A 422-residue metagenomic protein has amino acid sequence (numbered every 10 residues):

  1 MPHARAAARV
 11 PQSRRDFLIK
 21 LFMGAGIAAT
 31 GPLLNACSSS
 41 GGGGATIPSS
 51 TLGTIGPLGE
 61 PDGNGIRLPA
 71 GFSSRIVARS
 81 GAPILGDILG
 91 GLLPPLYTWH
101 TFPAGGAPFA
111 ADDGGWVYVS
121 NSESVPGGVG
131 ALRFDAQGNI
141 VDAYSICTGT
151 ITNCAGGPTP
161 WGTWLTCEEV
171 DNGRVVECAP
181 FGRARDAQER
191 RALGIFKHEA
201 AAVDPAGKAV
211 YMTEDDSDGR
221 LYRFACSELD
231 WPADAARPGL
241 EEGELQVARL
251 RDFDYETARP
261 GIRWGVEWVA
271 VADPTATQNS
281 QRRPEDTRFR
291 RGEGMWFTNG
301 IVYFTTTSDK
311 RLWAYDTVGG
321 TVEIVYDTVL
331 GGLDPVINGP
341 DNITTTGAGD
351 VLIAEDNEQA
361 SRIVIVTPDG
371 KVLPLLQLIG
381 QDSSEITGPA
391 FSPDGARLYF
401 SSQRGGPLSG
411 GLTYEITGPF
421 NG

Functional and structural regions predicted by a protein language model:
M1-D16: N-terminal secretory signal peptides
V10, G31-A70, S74: C-terminal segment of N-terminal export signals and the immediately downstream linker at the start of the mature
S13-A29: N-terminal export leaders
P57-D62, R67-A70, R75-S122, F289-W296: Beta-strand-rich domains and repeat architectures in extracellular enzymes and scaffolds, especially beta-propellers
G63-R79, L89-P94, F134-C147, C178-K197 (+4 more regions): Blade-edge beta-strand/turn elements of extracellular beta-propeller and related beta-sheet repeat scaffolds
W99-F109, G149-P160, G194-K208, R283-I301 (+2 more regions): Beta-rich, blade/repeat-based domains predominating in secreted/periplasmic proteins but also intracellular
Y118-S124, T166-E169, M212-D215, F304-S308 (+2 more regions): Conserved beta-strand positions in repeat-built beta-propeller and related beta-rich domains
A390-G422: Blade-level signature of beta-propeller repeat domains, shared across WD40, Kelch, NHL, RCC1 and BNR/Asp-box propellers
